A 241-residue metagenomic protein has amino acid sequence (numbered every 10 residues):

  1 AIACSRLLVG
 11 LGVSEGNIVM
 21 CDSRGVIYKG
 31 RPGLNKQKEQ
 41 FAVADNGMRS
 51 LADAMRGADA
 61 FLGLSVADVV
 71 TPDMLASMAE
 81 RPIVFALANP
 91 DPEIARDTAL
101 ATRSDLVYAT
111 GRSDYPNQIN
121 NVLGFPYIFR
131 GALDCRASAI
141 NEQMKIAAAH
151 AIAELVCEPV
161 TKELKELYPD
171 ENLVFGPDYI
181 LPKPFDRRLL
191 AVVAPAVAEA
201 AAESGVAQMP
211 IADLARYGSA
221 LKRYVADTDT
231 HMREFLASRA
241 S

Functional and structural regions predicted by a protein language model:
A1, C21-G25, L164-F175, A212-L221: A glycine-rich phosphate-binding loop feature that marks nucleotide/adenosyl-phosphate handling sites
A1-R6, Y28-K29, D68-D73, P92-A95 (+1 more regions): Short glycine/serine/threonine-rich phosphate/pyrophosphate-binding segments that cradle anionic phosphate groups
A1-V66: Glycine-rich phosphate/diphosphate-binding loop of Rossmann-like nucleotide-binding domains
C4, L8-G12, G25, M55-V66 (+9 more regions): Structural signal for hydrophobic packing residues in well-ordered secondary-structure cores of soluble enzyme domains
G16-V19, D59-L62, P82-A86, D105-Y108 (+3 more regions): Structural motif
I27-N46, K145, A149, E163 (+3 more regions): A cross-family phosphate/adenosyl-ligand binding-site feature
G47-S104, R136: Long hydrophobic segments that form regular secondary structure
A86-I211: Adenosine-phosphate binding glycine-rich loop
